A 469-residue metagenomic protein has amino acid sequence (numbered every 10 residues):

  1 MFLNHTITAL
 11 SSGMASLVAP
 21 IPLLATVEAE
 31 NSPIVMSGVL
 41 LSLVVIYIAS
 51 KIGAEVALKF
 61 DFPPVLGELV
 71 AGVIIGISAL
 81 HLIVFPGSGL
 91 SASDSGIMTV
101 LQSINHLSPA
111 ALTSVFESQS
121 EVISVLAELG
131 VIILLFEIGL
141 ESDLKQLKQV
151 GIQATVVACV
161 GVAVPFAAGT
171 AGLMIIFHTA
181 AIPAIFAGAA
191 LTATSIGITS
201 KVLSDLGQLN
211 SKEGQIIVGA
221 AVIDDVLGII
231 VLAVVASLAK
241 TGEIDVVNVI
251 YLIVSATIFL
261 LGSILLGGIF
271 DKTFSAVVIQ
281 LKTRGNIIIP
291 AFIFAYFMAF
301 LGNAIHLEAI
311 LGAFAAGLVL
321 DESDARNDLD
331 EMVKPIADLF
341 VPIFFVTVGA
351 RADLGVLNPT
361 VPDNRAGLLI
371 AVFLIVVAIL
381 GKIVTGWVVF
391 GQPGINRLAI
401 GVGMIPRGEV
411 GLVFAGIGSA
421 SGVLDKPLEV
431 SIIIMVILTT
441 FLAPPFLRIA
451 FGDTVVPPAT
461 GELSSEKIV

Functional and structural regions predicted by a protein language model:
F2-V469: Transmembrane helical cores of multi-pass secondary ion antiporters/exchangers
